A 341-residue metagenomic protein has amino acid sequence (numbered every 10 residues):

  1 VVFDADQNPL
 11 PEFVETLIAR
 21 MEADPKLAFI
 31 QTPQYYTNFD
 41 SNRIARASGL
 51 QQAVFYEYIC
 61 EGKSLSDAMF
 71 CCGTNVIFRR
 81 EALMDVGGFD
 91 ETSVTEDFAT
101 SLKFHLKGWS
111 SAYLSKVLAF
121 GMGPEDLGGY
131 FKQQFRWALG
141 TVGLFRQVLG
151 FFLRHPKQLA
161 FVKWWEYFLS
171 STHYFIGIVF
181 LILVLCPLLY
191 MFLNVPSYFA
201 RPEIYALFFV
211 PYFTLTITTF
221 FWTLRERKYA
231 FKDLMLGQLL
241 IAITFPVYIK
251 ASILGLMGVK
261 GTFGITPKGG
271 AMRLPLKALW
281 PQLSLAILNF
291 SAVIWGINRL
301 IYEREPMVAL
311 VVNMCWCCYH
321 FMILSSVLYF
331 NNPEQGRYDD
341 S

Functional and structural regions predicted by a protein language model:
V1, A28-F29, S111-Y113: Short hydrophobic alpha-helical runs that function as membrane-insertion/retention elements
V1-L10: Short beta-strand-to-loop acidic/aromatic patch adjacent to the donor-nucleotide binding site
P11-V94, A99, K103-L106, G123 (+1 more regions): Long helical/loop segments within the catalytic core of UDP-sugar-dependent glycosyltransferases, especially the large
P33, G108, A112-F120: Catalytic beta-strand/loop signature of glycosyltransferases that borders the donor
K103, S110, T244: C-terminal, active-site-flanking charged/polar segments
A112, G128, F152-A160, M257-K268: Extended non-transmembrane interhelical loops and adjacent amphipathic helices of multipass membrane proteins
P124-L139, D233-M235, K260-M272: Nucleotide-sugar-dependent glycosyltransferase catalytic core
H173-T262, P275-S341: Membrane-embedded multi-pass helical conduit in multi-pass membrane proteins, especially envelope-biosynthetic
